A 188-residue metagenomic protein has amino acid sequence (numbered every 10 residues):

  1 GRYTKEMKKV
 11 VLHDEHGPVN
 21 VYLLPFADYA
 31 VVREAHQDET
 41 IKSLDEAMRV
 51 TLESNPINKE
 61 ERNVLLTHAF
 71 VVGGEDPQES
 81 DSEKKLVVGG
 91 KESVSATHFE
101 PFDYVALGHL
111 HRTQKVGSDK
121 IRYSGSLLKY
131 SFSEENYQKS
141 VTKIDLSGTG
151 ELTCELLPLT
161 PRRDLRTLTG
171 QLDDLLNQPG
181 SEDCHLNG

Functional and structural regions predicted by a protein language model:
G1-G188: Extended recognition/assembly regions associated with phosphoester-bond processing machinery
